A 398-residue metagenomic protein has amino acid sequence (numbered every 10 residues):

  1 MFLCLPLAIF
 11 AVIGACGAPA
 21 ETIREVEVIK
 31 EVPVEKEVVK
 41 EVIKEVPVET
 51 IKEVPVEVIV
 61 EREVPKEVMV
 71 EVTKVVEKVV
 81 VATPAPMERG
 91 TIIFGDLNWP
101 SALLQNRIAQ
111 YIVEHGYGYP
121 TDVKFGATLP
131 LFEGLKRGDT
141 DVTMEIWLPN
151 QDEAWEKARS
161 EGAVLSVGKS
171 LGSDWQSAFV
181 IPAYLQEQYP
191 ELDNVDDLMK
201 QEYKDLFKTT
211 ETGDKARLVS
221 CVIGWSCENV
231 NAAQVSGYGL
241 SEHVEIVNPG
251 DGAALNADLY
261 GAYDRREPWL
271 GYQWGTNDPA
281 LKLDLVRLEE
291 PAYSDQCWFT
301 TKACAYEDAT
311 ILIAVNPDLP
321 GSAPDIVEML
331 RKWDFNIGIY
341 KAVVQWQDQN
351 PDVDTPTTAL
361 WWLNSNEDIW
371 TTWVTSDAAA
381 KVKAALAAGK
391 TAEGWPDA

Functional and structural regions predicted by a protein language model:
A11-A15: C-terminal motif of bacterial Sec signal peptides marking the signal peptidase cleavage site
G17-P19: Bacterial signal peptide processing site
E25-E27, M87-S101, Y119-K124, K215-V219 (+1 more regions): Short, well-ordered beta-strand elements
V75, V79-F94, F207-K215, W373 (+1 more regions): Immediate post-signal peptide segment of exported/extracytoplasmic ligand-binding proteins
N106, K124-A163, D258, D278-L283: Pocket-flanking alpha-helical
E133-G134, D141-E145, V219-S294: Ligand-binding pocket segment of bilobal, Venus flytrap-like solute-binding proteins
A163-V219: A conserved helix-loop-strand patch within extracytoplasmic ligand-binding domains of the periplasmic binding
Q176-E187, D308-S322, Q345-W346: A bilobed periplasmic-binding-protein/Venus flytrap-type ligand-binding module shared by bacterial periplasmic
